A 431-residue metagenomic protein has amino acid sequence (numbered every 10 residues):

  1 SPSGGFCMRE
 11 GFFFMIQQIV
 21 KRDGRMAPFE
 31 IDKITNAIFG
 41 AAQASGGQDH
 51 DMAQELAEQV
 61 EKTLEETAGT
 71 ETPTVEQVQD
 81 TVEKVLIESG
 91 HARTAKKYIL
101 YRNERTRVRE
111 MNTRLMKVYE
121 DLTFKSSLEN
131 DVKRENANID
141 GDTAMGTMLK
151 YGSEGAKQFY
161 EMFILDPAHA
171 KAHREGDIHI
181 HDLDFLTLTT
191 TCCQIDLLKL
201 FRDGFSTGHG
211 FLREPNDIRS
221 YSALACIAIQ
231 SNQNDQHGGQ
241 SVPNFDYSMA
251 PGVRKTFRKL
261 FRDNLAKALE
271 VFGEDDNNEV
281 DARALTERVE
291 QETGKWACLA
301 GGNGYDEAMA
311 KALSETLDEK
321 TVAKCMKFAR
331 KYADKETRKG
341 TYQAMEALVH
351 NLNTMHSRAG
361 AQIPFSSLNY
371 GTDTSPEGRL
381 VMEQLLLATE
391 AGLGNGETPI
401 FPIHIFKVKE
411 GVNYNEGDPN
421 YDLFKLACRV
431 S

Functional and structural regions predicted by a protein language model:
S1-F14: Short, Lys/Arg-enriched N-terminal segments with co-localized hydrophobic residues within the first ~10-30 amino acids
F12-L122: Charged, amphipathic alpha-helical regulatory modules used for macromolecular assembly or allosteric control
E104-V108, R114-S431: Conserved catalytic cores of very large enzyme subunits
